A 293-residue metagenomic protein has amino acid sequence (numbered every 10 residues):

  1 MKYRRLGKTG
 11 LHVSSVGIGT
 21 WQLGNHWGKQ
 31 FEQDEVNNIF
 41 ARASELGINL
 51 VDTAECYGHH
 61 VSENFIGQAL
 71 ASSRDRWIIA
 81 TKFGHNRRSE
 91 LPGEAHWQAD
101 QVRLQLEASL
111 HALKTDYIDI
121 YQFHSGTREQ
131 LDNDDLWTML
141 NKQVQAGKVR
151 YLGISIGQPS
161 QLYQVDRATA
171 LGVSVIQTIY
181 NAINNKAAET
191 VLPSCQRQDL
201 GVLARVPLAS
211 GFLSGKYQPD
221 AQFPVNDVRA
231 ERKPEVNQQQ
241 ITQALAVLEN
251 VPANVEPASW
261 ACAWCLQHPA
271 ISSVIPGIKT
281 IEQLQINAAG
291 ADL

Functional and structural regions predicted by a protein language model:
M1-R4, Q105-E107, Y163, A187: Alpha-helical scaffolding within the catalytic cores of extracellular/periplasmic polymer-degrading hydrolases
M1-W77: N-terminal binding-site loop/beta-alpha segment at the start of enzyme catalytic domains that lines or forms
L6, I18, V36, A43 (+11 more regions): Conserved, mostly hydrophobic/aromatic
Q22-D34, R88-R103, S125-Q130: Active-site mouth loops of central-metabolism enzymes
Q30-A43, W97-K114, P159-R167, A261: Short, acidic/polar
R76-R88: A short, structured active-site edge motif that brings together acidic residues
L110-E129: Active-site groove signature of glycoside hydrolases
G126-L293: Beta/alpha (TIM)-barrel catalytic core signal, keyed to glycine-rich beta->alpha loops juxtaposed to Asp/Glu that bind
